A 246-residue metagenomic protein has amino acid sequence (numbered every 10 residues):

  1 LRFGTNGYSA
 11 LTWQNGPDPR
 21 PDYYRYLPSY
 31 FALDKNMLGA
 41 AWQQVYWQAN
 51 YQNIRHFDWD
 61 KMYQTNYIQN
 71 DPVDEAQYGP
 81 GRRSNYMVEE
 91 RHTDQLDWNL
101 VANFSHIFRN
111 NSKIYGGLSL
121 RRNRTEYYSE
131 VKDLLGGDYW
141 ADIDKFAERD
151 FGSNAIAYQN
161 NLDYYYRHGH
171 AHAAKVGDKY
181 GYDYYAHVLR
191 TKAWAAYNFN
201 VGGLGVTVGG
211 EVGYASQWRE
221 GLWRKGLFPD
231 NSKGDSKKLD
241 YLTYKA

Functional and structural regions predicted by a protein language model:
L1-R124: Outer-membrane beta-barrel domain signature, strongest for Gram-negative TonB-dependent receptors and also present
N85-M87, R91, K113-A246: Signature of Gram-negative outer-membrane beta-barrel scaffolds
